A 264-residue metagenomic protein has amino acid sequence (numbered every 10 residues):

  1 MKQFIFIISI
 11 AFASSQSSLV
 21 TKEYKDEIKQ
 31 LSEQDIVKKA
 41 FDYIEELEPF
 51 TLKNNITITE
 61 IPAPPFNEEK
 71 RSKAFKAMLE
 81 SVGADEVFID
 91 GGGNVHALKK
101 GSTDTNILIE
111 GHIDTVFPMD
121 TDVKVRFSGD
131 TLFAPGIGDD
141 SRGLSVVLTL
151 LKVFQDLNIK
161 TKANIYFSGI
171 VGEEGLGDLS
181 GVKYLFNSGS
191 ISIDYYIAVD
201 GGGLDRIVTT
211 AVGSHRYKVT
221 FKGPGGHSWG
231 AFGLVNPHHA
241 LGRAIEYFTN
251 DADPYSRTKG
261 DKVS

Functional and structural regions predicted by a protein language model:
M1-K22: Bacterial Sec-dependent N-terminal signal peptides
Q16-I61, A211-G213: N-terminal hydrophobic or amphipathic helices/low-complexity stretches enriched in small/hydrophobic/Pro/Gly
L52, I56, K73-K76, S145-K152 (+3 more regions): Predominant activation on well-ordered alpha-helical scaffold segments within soluble catalytic domains
L52-T105: A non-catalytic alpha/beta surface segment that caps or lines the substrate-entry region of metallo-dependent hydrolase
P62, E174, L185-S264: Midchain, well-structured core segments that form catalytic/ion-binding scaffolds
P62, L79, A97, I109-H112 (+5 more regions): Buried hydrophobic positions in well-ordered alpha/beta secondary-structure cores of metabolic enzymes
L98-R142: Catalytic-core environment of secreted peptidases
G136-V212: Acidic/histidine-rich catalytic neighborhood of metal-dependent amide-processing enzymes
